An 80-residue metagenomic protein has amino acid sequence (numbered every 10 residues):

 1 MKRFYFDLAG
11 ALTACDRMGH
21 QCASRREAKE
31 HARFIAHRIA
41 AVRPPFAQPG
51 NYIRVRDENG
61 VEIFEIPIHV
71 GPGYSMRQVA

Functional and structural regions predicted by a protein language model:
M1-D16: Short aromatic-glycine-(Arg/Gly/Cys) micro-motifs in beta-strand/loop hairpins
A9, A23, H69-G71: A structural detector for beta-sheet-dominated domains
A14-R25: A short, exposed loop/beta-hairpin motif centered on an aromatic-Gly-Thr core
S24-P44: A short, charged, amphipathic alpha-helix used as a generic interaction element across diverse proteins
P44-P45, G50-A80: C-terminal structural segments of small proteins and small subunits
